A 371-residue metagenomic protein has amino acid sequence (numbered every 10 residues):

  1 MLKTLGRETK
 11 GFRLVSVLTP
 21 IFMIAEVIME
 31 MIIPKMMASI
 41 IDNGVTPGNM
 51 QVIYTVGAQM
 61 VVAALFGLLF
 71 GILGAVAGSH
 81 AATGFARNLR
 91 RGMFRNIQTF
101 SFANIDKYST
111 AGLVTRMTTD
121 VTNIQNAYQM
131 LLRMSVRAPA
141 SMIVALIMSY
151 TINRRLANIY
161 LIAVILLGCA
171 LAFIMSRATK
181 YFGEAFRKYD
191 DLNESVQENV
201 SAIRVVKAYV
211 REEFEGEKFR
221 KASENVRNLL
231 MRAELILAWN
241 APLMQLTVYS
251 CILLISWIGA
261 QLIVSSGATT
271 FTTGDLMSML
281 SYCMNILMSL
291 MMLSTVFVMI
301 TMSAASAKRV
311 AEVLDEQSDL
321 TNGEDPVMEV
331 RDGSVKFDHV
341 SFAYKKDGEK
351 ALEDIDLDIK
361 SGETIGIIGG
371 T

Functional and structural regions predicted by a protein language model:
M1-I33, M37, V45-Q59, F66 (+12 more regions): Membrane-integrated ABC transporters
L2-K10, M37-D42, T46, V76-T122 (+5 more regions): Extended non-transmembrane interhelical loops and adjacent amphipathic helices of multipass membrane proteins
K10-R13, T99-A103, T119-L132, V136 (+6 more regions): An intracellular "coupling" helix at the cytosolic face of ABC transporter transmembrane type-1 domains
G11, V15-I28, S39, Q129-E184 (+1 more regions): Transmembrane helices of ABC transporter permease
V15-S16, F22, A63-A82, R133-A140 (+4 more regions): Alpha-helical transmembrane segments of multi-pass membrane proteins
I33-M37, A58, G74, G78 (+9 more regions): Hydrophobic/aromatic residues in alpha-helical transmembrane segments
N49, I53, V144, M148-I162 (+2 more regions): Helix-loop-helix
G323, M328-T371: ABC-type nucleotide-binding domain
